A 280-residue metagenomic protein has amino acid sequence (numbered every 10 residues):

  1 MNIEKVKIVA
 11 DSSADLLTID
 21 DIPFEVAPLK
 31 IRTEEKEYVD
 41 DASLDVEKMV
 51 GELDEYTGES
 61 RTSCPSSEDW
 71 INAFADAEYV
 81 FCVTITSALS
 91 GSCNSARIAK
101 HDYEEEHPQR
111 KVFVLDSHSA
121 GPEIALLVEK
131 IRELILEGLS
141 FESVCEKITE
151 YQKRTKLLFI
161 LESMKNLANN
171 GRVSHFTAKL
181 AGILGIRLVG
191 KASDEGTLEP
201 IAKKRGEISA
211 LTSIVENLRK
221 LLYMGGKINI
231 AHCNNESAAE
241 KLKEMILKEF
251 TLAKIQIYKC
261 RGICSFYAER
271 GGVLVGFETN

Functional and structural regions predicted by a protein language model:
N2-K5, S13-K30, E35, L89-S92 (+4 more regions): Mixed-charge interfacial surface used for oligomerization/domain docking and macromolecular partner engagement
V9: Generic enzyme active-site microenvironment
K36-E105: Class I S-adenosyl-L-methionine
T84, F113-V114: A glycine-rich beta-strand to alpha-helix segment that forms a phosphate/ribose-binding loop at ligand/cofactor sites
E106-F113: Ligand-binding "clamshell"
